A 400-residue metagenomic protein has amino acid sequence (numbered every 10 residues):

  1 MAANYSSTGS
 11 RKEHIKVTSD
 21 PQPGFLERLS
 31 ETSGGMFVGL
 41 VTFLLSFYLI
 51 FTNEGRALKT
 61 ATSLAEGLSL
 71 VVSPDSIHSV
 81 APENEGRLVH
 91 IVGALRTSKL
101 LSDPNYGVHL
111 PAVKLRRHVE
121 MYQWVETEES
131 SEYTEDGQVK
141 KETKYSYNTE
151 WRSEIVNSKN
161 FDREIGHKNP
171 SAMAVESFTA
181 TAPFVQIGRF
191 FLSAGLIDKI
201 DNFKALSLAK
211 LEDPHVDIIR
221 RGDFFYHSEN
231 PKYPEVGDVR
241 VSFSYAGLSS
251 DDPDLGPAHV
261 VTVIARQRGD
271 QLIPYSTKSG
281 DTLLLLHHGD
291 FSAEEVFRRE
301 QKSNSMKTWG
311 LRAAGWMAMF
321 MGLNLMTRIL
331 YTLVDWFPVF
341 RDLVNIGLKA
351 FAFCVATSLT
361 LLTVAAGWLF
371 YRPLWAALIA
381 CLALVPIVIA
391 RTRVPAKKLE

Functional and structural regions predicted by a protein language model:
M1-P21, A396-E400: Low-complexity, intrinsically disordered extramembrane tails and loops of integral membrane proteins
A2-A3, L45, G86: Serine/threonine-biased, Pro/acidic-interspersed low-complexity stretches characteristic of secreted/cell-surface
S10-H14, S19-G34, F51-S73, R87 (+2 more regions): Charged, low-complexity helical/coil segments in non-catalytic cytosolic or luminal regions
P21, T308-L311, G315, G322-E400: Alpha-helical transmembrane segments forming the membrane-embedded cores of inner-membrane proteins across
M36-I50: Hydrophobic membrane-insertion alpha-helices, especially the h-region of bacterial N-terminal signal peptides
I77-V89, G107-L110: Short, solvent-exposed beta-strand/turn "edge" segments of beta-rich domains on protein surfaces
V89-T97: OB-fold and OB-like beta-barrel modules that bind single-stranded nucleic acids
T97, L101-D103: Membrane-proximal interfacial segments on either side of biological membranes
